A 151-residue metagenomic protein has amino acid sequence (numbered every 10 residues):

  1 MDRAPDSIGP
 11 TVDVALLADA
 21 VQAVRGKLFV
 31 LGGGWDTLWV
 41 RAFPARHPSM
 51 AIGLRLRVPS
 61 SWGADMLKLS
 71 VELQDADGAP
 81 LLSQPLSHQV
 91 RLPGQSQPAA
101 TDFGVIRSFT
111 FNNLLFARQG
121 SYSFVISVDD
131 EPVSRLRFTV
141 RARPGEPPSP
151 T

Functional and structural regions predicted by a protein language model:
D2-Q119, S123-V128, P132-T151: Contiguous segments within soluble domain cores/interaction surfaces
